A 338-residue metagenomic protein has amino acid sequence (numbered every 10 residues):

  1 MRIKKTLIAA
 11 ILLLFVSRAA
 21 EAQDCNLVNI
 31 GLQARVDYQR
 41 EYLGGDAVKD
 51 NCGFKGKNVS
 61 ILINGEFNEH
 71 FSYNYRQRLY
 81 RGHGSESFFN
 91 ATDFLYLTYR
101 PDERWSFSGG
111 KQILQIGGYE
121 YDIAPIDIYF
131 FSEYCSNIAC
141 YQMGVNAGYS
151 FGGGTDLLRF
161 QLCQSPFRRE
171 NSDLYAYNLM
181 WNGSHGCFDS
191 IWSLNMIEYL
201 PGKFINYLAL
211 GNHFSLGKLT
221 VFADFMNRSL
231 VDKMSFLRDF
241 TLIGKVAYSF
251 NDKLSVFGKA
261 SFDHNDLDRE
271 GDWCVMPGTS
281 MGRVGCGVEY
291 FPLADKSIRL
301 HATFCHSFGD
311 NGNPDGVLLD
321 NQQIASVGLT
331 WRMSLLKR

Functional and structural regions predicted by a protein language model:
M1-K5: Positively charged n-region of N-terminal signal peptides that target proteins for export
T6-V16: Sec-dependent N-terminal signal peptides
R18-A22: Sec/Tat signal peptide C-region and signal peptidase I cleavage site
D24-R40, D50-S165, N182-S184: Outer membrane beta-barrel
C25, Q33-K49, S85, Y96 (+4 more regions): Outer-membrane beta-barrel pore domains
K57, A91, E103, Y141 (+5 more regions): Exposed loop/turn and edge beta-strand positions of beta-sandwich/beta-sheet ligand-binding modules
I116-G118, R168-E170, N311: Short catalytic/ligand-binding loop motif for oxyanion handling, primarily in non-cytosolic enzymes, centered on
L158-N206: Loop-centered beta-sheet repeat module
